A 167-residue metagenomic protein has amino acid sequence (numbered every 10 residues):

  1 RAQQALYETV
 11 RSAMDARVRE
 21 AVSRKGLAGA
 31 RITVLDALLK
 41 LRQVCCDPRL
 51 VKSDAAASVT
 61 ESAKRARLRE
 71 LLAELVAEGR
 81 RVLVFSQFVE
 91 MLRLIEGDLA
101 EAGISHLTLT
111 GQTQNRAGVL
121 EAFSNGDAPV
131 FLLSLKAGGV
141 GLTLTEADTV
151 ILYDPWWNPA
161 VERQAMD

Functional and structural regions predicted by a protein language model:
R1-R11, A21-L142, E146: Conserved Helicase C-terminal RecA-like lobe
D15: Active-site and glycan-interaction determinants of carbohydrate-active enzymes
T110-G111, Y153-W156: Short beta->alpha connector loops at strand-helix junctions that form conserved, small/polar/Pro-enriched
G138, W156-W157: Flexible glycine-rich beta->alpha loop in the catalytic core of nucleotide-sugar glycosyltransferases
V150: Short conserved active-site loop signatures built around small residues
P159-D167: Conserved SF2 helicase motif VI
